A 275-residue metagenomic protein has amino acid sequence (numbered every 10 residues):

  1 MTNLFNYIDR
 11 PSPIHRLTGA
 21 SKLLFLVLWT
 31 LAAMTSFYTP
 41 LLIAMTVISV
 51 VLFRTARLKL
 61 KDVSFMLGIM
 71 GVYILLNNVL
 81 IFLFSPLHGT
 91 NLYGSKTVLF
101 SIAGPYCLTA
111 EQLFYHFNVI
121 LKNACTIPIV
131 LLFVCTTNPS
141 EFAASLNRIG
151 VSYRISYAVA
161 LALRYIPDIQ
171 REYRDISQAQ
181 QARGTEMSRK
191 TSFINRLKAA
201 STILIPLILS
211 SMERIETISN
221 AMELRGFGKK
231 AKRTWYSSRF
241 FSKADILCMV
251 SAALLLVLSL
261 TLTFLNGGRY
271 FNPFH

Functional and structural regions predicted by a protein language model:
M1-T39, V47-V51, R171-H275: Transmembrane alpha-helix interface motif
P11, M34, L58-D62, A103 (+3 more regions): Membrane-helix interfacial "entry" motifs
A32, L52, L76-L80, F84 (+3 more regions): Alpha-helical membrane-inserting segments
F37, A56-R57, F84-S85, N138 (+1 more regions): Short helix-capping/hinge motifs at transmembrane helix termini and TM-loop junctions
F37-M45, D62-F65: Short, aromatic-rich membrane-interface segments at the entry and exit of alpha-helical transmembrane domains
T39, K59-L60, V151-I155: Membrane-helix interface segments
I48-L58, V72-L76: Alpha-helical transmembrane segments and their membrane-interface exit regions
L67-E186, K190-F193: Juxtamembrane/interface alpha-helical elements of multi-pass membrane proteins
